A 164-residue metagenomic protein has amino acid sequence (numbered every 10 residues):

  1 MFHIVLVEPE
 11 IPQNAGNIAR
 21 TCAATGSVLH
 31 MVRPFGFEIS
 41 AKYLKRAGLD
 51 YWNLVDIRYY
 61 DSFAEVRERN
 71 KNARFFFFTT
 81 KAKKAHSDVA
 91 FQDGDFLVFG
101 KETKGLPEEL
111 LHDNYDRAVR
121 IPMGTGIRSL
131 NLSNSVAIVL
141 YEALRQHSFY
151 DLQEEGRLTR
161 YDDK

Functional and structural regions predicted by a protein language model:
M1-K164: Post-transcriptional modification and biogenesis factors for structured RNAs of the translation apparatus
